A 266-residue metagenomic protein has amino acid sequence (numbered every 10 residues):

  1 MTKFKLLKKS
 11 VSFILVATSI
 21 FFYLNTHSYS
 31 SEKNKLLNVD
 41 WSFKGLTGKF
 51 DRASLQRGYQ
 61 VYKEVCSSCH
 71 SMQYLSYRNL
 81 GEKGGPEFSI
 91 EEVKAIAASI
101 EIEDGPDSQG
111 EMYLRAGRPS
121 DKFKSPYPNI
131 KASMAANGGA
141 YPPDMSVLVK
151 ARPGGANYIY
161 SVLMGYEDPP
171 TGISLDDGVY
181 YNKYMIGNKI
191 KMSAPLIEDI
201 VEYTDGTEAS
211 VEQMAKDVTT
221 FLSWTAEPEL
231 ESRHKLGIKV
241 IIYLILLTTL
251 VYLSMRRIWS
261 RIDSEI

Functional and structural regions predicted by a protein language model:
T2-E32: Hydrophobic secretory-pathway targeting helix
K35-Q60, S71-G85, S89-I90, G206 (+2 more regions): Electrostatic cytochrome c docking/interface patches
G45, L75-S76, E82, F88-D121: Acidic/histidine-rich catalytic neighborhood
A53, R57, V61, D144 (+4 more regions): Extracytoplasmic/secreted proteins, especially bacterial periplasmic and envelope-associated proteins
Y62-Q73, V218: The canonical Cys-X-X-Cys-His
I102-G187: Membrane-proximal low-complexity regions enriched in glycine and acidic/polar residues
Y184-I186, M192-E227: Extended, hydrophilic extramembrane loops/domains of integral membrane proteins
R233-L236, L244-I266: Juxtamembrane interface at the cytosolic side of transmembrane helices
